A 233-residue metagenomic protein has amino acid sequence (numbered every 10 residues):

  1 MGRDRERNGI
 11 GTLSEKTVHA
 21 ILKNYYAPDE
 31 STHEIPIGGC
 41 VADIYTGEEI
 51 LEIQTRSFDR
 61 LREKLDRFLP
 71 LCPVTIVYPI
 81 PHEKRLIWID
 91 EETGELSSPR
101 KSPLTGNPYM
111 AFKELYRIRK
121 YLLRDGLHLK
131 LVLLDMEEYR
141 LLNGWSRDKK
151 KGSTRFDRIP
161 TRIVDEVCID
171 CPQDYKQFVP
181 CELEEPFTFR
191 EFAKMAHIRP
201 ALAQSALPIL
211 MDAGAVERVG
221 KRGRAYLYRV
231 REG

Functional and structural regions predicted by a protein language model:
M1-V41: Acidic-basic catalytic patches of nuclease active cores, encompassing PD-(D/E)XK and other metal-cofactor nuclease
L22, A42-S57, L61, F68 (+1 more regions): Conserved catalytic cores of phosphodiester-cleaving nucleases, focusing on short active-site segments
S98-D170: Long, low-complexity, charged/polar intrinsically disordered regions in eukaryotic proteins
D170-L183: Positively charged, polyanion-binding regions of nucleic-acid-associated proteins
L183-A196: Short acidic, hydrophobic short linear motifs in intrinsically disordered regions
I198-M211: Short amphipathic alpha-helical interaction segments
M211-R222: A short, conserved structural fragment
K221-G233: Short, cationic-aromatic polyanion-contact patches
